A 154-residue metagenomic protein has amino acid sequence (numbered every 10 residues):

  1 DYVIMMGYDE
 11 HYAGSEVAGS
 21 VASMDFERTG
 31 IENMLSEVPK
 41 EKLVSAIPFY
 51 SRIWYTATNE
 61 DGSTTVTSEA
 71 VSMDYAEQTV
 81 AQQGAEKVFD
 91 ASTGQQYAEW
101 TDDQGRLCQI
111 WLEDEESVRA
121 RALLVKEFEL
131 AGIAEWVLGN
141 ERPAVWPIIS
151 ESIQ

Functional and structural regions predicted by a protein language model:
D1-V80: Substrate-binding surface in catalytic domains of secreted glycosidases
S15-V21, L107-W111, E135: Second-shell loop/turn segments in exported
A18-R28, L112-R119, N140: Soluble non-cytosolic domains of exported or imported proteins
R28-E32, A122, W146-S150: Generic structural signal for well-ordered alpha-helices, preferentially at hydrophobic/aromatic core positions
S36-K40, E127, Q154: Secondary-structure boundary motif
F49-L124, V145, I153-Q154: Glycan-binding loop/region signatures in secreted carbohydrate-active enzymes
A120-E135, N140-E141: Conserved, well-ordered alpha-helix/loop/beta-strand core segments that scaffold catalytic motifs
A134-Q154: A recurrent domain-boundary module in secreted/ectodomain proteins
